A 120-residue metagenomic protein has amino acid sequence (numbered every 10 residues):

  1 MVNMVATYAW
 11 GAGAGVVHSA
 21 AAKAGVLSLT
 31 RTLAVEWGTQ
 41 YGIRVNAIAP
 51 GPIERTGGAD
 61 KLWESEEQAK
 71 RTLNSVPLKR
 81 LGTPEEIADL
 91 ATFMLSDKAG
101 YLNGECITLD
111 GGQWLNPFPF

Functional and structural regions predicted by a protein language model:
V2-G25, T30-T39, P52: Catalytic loop of short-chain dehydrogenase/reductase
T30-R31, A88-A91, L95: Short-chain dehydrogenase/reductase
T39-R44, L102-G104: Short, small/polar-rich loop/turn modules that mediate ligand/substrate recognition or access, typified
Q40, I53-V76, N116-F120: A glycine/serine/threonine-rich, flexible loop-to-helix segment that serves as the NAD(P) cofactor-binding "lid"
R44-E54, L95, T108-D110: Conserved SDR Rossmann-fold cofactor-binding beta-strand/turn motif
V76-I87, K98: A conserved structural motif in NAD(P)-dependent oxidoreductases
T92, N103-F120: Short C-terminal tail/terminal secondary-structure segment of NAD(P)H-dependent dehydrogenase/reductase domains
